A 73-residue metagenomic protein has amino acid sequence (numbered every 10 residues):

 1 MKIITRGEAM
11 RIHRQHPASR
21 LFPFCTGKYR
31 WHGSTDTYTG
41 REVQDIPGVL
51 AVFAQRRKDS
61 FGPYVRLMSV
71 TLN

Functional and structural regions predicted by a protein language model:
M1-K2, T71-N73: Short intrinsically disordered terminal tails
T5: Short loop/edge segments at beta-strand edges and connector loops that shape dinucleotide/nucleotide cofactor-binding
Q15-L72: Acidic, low-complexity, intrinsically disordered interaction modules
